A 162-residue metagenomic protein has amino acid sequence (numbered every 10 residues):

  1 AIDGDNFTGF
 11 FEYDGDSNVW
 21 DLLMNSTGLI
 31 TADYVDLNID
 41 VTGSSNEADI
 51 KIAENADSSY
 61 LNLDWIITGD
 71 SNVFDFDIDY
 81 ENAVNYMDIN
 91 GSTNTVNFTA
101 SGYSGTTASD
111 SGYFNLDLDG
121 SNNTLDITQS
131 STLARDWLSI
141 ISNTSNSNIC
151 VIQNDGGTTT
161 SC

Functional and structural regions predicted by a protein language model:
A1-C162: Low-complexity repeat regions of mature extracellularly deployed or surface/particle-associated proteins
